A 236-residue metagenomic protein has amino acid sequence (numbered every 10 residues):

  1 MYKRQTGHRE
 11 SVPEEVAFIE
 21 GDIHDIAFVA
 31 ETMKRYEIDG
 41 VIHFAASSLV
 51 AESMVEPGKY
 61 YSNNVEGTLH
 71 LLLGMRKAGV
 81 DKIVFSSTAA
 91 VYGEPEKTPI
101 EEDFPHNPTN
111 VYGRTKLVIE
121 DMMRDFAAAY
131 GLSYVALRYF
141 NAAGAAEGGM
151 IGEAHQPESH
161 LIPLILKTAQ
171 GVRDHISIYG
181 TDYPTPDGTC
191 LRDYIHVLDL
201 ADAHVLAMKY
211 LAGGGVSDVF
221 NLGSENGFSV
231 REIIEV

Functional and structural regions predicted by a protein language model:
M1-Y2, V230: Short, small-residue-biased leader/transition segments that mark boundaries at the very start of proteins
K3-A145: N-terminal Rossmann-like NAD(P)+-binding domain of SDR-like oxidoreductases, especially those catalyzing
R9, F140-L161, G171-R192: Short, flexible, glycine-rich and Lys/Arg-enriched loop motifs at helix boundaries that contact anionic partners
A78, A129, A142, A146 (+2 more regions): Phosphate/oxyanion-binding loops and surfaces in catalytic or ligand/nucleic-acid-binding neighborhoods
K97, P108-T115, A154-I162, D193-V197: The catalytic Tyr-centered alpha-helix of NAD(P)H-dependent dehydrogenases
L164-V236: C-terminal substrate-binding subdomain of Rossmann-fold SDR/epimerase-dehydratase oxidoreductases
